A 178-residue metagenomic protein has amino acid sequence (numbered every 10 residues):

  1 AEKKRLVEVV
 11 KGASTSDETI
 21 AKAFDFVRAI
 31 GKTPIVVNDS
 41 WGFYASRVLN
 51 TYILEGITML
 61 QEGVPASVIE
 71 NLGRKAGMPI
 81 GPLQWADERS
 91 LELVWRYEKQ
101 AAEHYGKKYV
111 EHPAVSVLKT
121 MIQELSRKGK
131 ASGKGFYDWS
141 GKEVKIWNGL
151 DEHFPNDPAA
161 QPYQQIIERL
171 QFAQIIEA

Functional and structural regions predicted by a protein language model:
A1-A178: N-terminal glycine-rich phosphate-binding loop for ADP-containing cofactors
